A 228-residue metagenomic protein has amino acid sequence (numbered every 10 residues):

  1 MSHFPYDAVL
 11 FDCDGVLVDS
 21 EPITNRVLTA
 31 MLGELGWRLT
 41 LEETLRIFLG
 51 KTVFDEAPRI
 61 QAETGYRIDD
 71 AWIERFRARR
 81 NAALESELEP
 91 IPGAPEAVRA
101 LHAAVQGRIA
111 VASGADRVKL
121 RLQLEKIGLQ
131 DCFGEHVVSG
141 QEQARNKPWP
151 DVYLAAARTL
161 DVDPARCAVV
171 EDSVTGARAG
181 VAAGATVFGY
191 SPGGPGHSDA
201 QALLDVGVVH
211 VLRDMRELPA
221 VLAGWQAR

Functional and structural regions predicted by a protein language model:
M1-D7, R99, V105-Q106, D116-R228: Asp-based, Mg2+/Mn2+-dependent phosphohydrolase catalytic module
S2-A103, R121: N-terminal helical cap/lid subdomain that shapes the substrate entry/recognition surface in HAD-like hydrolases
D12, V16, S113, D172: Conserved G/P- and acidic residue-centered "switch" motifs that form tight phosphate/ATP-binding loops in soluble
L17, P90, I109, V169-V170: Conserved SAM-binding loop
R46, A112, P192: Glycine- and other small-residue-rich loops at beta-strand/loop junctions that grip anionic moieties
R75-A83, R108, L222-R228: Electropositive, surface-exposed helix/loop patches at the edges of structured domains that serve as adaptable
P90, A112, R145: Residue-level marker of regulatory loop/turn positions in helix-turn-helix DNA-binding domains and in histidine
